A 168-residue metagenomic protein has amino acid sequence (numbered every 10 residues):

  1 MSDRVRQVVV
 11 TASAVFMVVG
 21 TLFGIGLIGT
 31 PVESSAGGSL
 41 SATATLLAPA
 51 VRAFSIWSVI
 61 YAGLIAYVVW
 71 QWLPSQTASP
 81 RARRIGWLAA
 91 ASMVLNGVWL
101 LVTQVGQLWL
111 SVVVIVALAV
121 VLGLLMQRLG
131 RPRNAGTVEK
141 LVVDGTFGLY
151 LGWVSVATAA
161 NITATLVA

Functional and structural regions predicted by a protein language model:
M1-A12, W57: N-terminal membrane topogenic signal
A12-G20, L88-L95, W99, I115-L125 (+1 more regions): Alpha-helical transmembrane segments of multi-pass integral membrane proteins
V15-V32: Alpha-helical transmembrane segments of multi-pass membrane proteins
G29-S41: Peri-membrane helix termini and adjoining interfacial loops of integral membrane proteins
L40-I56, L141-G148, V167-A168: Short aromatic-rich membrane-water interface segments that cap or initiate transmembrane helices in multi-pass membrane
L47-Q71: Hydrophobic alpha-helical transmembrane segments in multi-pass integral membrane proteins
S79-A89: Membrane-interfacial loop-to-transmembrane alpha-helix junctions, especially the N-terminal start
V98-V112, V167-A168: Membrane-interface helix caps and helix-loop-helix hairpins in membrane proteins
